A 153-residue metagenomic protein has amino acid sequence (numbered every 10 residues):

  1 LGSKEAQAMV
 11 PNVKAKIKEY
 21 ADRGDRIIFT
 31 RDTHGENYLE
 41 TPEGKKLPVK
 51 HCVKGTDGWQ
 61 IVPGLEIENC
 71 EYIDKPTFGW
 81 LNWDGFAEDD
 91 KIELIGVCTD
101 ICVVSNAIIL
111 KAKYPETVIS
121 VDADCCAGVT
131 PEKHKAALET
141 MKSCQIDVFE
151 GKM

Functional and structural regions predicted by a protein language model:
L1-Y72, V118-S120, V129-M153: Active-site acidic carboxylates
A15-E19, C102-Y114: Histidine-anchored nucleotide/phosphate-binding helix
G24, E88-I92, E116: A general structural motif
D32, V97-T99, D124: Cofactor-binding loop segments of dinucleotide-utilizing enzymes, especially the Rossmann-like FAD- and NAD(P)+-binding
H51, G55-I101: Internal catalytic-core helix/loop-beta-alpha segment that presents or stabilizes conserved functional determinants
F78, D124-A127: Short, acidic/turn-prone active-site loops that include or flank metal/cofactor- and phosphate-binding residues
E93-L94, I109-A112, G128-V129: Metal-ion/cofactor- or nucleotide/acyl-coenzyme-handling active-site neighborhoods
I101, C126-T130: Short gly/pro/ser/thr-enriched loop/turn and capping motifs at secondary-structure boundaries
